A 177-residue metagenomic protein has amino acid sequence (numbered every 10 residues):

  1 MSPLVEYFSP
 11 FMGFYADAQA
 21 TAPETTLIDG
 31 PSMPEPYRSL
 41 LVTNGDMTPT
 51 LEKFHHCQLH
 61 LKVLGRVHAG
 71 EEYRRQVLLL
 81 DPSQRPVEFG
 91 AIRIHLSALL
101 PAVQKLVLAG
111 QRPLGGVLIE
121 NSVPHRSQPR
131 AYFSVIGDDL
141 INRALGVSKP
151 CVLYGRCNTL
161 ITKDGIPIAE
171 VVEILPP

Functional and structural regions predicted by a protein language model:
M1-P177: Composition-driven recognition of glycine/serine/threonine/acidic- and proline-rich low-complexity segments and repeats
